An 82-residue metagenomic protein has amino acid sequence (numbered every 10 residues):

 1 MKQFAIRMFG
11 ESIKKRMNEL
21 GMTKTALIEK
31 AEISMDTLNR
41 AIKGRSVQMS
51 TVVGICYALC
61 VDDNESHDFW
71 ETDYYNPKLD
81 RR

Functional and structural regions predicted by a protein language model:
M1-A26: A short, Lys/Arg-rich alpha-helix, primarily the initiator
K14, L38-N39, A58-V61: A general secondary-structure boundary signal
E19-N39: Short alpha-helical DNA-recognition segment
S34, R45, D73: The DNA-recognition helices of helix-turn-helix-type DNA-binding domains
R40, G44-Y57: Short, basic-rich loop-to-helix N-cap that marks the start of a DNA-contacting helix
C60-R81: Short C-terminal boundary/hinge segments that cap the last helix of small helical domains
